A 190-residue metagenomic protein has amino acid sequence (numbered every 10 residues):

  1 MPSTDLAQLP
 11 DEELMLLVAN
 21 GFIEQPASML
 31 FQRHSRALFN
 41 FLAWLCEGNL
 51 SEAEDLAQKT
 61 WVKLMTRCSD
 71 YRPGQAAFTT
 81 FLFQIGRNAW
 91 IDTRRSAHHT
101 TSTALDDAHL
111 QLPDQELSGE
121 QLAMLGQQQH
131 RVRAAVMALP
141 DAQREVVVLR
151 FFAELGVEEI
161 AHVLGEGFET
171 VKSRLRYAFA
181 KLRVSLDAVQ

Functional and structural regions predicted by a protein language model:
S3-T4, A19-M29, F39-K59, F168 (+1 more regions): Short, charged helix-capping/linker segments at alpha-helix termini
A7-E12, T100-L125: Internal acidic/polar
A19-N20, W44-G48, K59-Q75, S96-H98: Sigma70-family region 2
F31-L50, R67, V136, K181 (+1 more regions): Amphipathic, Lys/Arg- and hydrophobic-enriched alpha-helical face
D55-V62, A76-N88: Structural recognition of an alpha-helix C-terminal capping motif at a helix-to-coil junction
T60, I85, V147, I160-A161 (+1 more regions): Hydrophobic positions on the alpha-helical face of helix-turn-helix-like DNA-binding modules
T66-P73, Q84-L105, L125: Arg/Lys-rich amphipathic alpha helix in sigma70-family domain 2
V132-R133, Q143, F152, V157-E158 (+1 more regions): DNA-recognition helix of helix-turn-helix
